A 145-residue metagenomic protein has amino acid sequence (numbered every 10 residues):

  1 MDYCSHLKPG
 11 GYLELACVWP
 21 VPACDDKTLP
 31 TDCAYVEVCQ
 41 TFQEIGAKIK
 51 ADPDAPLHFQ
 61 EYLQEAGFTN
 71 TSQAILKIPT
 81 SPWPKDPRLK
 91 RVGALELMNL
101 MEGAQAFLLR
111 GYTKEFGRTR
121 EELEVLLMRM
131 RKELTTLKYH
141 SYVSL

Functional and structural regions predicted by a protein language model:
D2-Y12: A short glycine-rich, Lys/Arg-flanked "PGG" loop and its adjoining helix->strand segment in the class I
Y12-A106: Conserved catalytic/acceptor-binding region of the Class I
P87-Y142: A C-terminal cap/extension of S-adenosyl-L-methionine-dependent methyltransferases that defines the acceptor-substrate
